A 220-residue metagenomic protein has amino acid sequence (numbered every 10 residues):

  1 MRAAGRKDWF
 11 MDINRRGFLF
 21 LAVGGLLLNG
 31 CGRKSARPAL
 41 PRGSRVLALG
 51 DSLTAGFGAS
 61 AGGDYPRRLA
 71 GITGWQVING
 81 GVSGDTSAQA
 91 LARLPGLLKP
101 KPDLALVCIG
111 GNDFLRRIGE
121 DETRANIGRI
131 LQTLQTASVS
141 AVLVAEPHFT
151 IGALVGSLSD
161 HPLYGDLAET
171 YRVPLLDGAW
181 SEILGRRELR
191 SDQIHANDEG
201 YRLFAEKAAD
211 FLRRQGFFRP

Functional and structural regions predicted by a protein language model:
M1, G5, W9-M11, S44 (+2 more regions): A detector of low-complexity, intrinsically disordered, Ser/Thr/Gly/Pro/Ala-rich segments
R2-L26: N-terminal secretory signal peptides and thylakoid transit peptides that target proteins across membranes
G5, N14, G63-R68, T86 (+2 more regions): Secondary-structure junction/capping motif
G32-K101: Serine-esterase "nucleophile elbow" of acetyl-processing enzymes
G71-I72, L91-P220: Alpha-helical cap/lid subdomain in secreted, periplasmic, or secretory-pathway luminal O-acyl-processing enzymes
